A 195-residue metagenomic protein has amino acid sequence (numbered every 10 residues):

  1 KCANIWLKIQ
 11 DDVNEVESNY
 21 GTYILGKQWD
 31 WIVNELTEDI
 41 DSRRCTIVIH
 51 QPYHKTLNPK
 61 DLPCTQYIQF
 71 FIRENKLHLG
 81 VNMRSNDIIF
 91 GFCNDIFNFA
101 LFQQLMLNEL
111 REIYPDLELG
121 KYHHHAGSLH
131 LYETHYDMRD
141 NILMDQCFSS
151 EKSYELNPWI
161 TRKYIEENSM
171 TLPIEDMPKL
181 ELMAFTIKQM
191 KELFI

Functional and structural regions predicted by a protein language model:
K1-I195: Terminal, non-catalytic protein-protein interaction segments that mediate quaternary/complex assembly
